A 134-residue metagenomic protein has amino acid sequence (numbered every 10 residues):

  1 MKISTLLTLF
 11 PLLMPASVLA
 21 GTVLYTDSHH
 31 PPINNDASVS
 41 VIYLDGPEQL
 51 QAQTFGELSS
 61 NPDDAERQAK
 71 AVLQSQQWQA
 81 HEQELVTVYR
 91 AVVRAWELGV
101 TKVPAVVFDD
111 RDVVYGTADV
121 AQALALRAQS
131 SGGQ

Functional and structural regions predicted by a protein language model:
K2-L13: Sec-dependent signal peptide recognition, specifically the positively charged N-region followed immediately by
P15-S17: N-terminal signal peptide c-region/cleavage motif recognized by signal peptidases
L19-P62: N-terminal secretory signal peptides
F55, S60-Q83: Conserved segment of the thioredoxin-like fold in thiol-based oxidoreductases
Q68-A71, L85-R90, S130: A general structural signal for short secondary-structure boundary/capping elements
Q77-V100: Thioredoxin-like thiol-disulfide oxidoreductase module
V103-V114: A short, hydrophobic beta-strand/beta-hairpin element that forms part of a small beta-sheet core
G116-Q134: C-terminal partner/receptor-binding element of secreted or periplasmic proteins
